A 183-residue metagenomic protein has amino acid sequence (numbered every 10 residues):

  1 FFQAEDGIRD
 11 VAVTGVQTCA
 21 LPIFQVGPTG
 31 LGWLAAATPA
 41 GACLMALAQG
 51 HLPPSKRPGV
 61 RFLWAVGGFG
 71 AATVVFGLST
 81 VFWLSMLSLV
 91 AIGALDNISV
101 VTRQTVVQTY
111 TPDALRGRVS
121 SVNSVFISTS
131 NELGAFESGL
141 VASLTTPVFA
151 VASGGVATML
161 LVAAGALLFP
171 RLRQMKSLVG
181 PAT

Functional and structural regions predicted by a protein language model:
F1-A20: Single conserved hydrophobic/aromatic residue that forms the stacking wall/gate of nucleotide- or nucleobase-binding
P22-T183: C-terminal transmembrane bundle of multi-pass solute transporters/carriers
